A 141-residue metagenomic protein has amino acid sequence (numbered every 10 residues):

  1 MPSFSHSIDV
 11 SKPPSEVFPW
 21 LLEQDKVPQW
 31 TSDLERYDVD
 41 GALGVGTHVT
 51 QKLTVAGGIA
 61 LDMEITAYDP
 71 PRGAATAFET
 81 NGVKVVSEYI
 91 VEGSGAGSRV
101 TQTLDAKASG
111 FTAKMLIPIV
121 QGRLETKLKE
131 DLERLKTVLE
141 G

Functional and structural regions predicted by a protein language model:
M1-D40: Hydrophobic ligand-binding cavity/cleft-lining segments
M1-I8, K129, E133, G141: Hydrophobic-ligand-binding modules of eukaryotic lipid transfer/binding families
S3-S5, G58-M63, K84-E88: Short, surface-exposed coil-to-beta transition loops
S7-S11, D38, K52, E64 (+1 more regions): Generic structural detector for well-ordered beta-strands
S11-S15, A42, T66-P71, I90-R99 (+2 more regions): A short, structured loop/turn motif at beta-sheet edges
A42-T50, Y68-A77: Short, hydrophobic/aromatic-rich segments at coil-to-beta transitions
A77-E130, L135: Beta-strand/loop substructures that line and gate deep hydrophobic ligand-binding cavities in soluble
